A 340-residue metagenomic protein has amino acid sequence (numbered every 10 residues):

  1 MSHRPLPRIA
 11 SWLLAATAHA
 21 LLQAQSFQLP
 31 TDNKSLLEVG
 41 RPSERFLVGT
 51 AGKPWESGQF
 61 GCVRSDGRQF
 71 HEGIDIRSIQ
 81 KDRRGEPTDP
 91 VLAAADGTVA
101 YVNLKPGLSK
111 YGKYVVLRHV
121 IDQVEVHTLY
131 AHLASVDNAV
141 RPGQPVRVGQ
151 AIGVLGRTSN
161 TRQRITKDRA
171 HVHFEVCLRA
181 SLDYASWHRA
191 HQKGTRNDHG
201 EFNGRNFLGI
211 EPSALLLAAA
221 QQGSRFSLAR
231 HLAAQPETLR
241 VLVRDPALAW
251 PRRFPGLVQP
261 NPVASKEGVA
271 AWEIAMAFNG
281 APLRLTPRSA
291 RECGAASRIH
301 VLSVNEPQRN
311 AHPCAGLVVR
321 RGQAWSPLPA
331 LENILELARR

Functional and structural regions predicted by a protein language model:
S2-L13: Bacterial N-terminal signal peptides that target proteins for export
W12-Q23: Hydrophobic h-region of N-terminal signal peptides that target proteins for export in Gram-negative bacteria
Q23-K113, D198-R339: Surface-exposed, glycine-biased beta-strand/turn segments
E72-R83, L117, V124, V176 (+1 more regions): Small beta-barrel nucleic-acid-binding modules, principally OB-folds
K81, V102-K105, S135, R157-T161: Short beta-turn/strand-loop junction motif enriched in small, turn-promoting residues
E86-T88, A94-D137, K167, H171: Zn2+-dependent peptidoglycan hydrolase active-site motif and core
A94, V140-V146: Short, well-ordered loop/turn sites that connect or cap secondary structure elements
S109, Y114-L117, Q144-Q221: Conserved, short, structured surface segments that act as functional micro-motifs
